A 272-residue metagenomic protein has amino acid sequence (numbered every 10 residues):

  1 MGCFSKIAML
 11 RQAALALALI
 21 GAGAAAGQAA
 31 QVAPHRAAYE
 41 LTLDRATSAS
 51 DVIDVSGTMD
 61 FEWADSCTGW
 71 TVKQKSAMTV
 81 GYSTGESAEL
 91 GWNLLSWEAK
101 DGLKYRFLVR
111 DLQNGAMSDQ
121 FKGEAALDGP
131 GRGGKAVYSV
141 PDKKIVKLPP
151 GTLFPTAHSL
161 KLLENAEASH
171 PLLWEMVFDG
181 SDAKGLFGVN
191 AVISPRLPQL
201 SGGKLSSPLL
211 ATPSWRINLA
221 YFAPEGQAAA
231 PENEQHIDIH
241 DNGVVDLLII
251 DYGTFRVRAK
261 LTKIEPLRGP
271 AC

Functional and structural regions predicted by a protein language model:
G2-A14: Bacterial N-terminal signal peptides that target proteins for export
Q12-A22: Bacterial N-terminal signal peptides
G27-T84: N-terminal cleavable signal peptides for secretion/export
Q28-P34, E62-T71, W97-L103, S207-A211 (+1 more regions): A short, structured loop/turn motif at beta-sheet edges
L41-R45, F61-C67, M78-Y82, S96-K100 (+4 more regions): Beta-strand elements of well-folded, non-transmembrane domains
Q74-L127: Hydrophobic/aromatic-rich structural module bridging two neighboring secondary-structure elements via a short loop
L108-C272: Mature, soluble, non-transmembrane domains
